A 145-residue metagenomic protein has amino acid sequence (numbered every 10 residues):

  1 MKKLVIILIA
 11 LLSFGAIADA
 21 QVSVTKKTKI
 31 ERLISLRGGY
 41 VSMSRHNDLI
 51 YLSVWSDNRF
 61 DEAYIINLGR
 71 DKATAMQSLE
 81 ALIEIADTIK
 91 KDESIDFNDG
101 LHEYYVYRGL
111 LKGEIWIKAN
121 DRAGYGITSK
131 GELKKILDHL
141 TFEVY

Functional and structural regions predicted by a protein language model:
L4-F14: Sec-dependent N-terminal signal peptides
A18-Y145: Positively charged, low-complexity terminal tracts and the immediately adjacent first secondary-structure elements
